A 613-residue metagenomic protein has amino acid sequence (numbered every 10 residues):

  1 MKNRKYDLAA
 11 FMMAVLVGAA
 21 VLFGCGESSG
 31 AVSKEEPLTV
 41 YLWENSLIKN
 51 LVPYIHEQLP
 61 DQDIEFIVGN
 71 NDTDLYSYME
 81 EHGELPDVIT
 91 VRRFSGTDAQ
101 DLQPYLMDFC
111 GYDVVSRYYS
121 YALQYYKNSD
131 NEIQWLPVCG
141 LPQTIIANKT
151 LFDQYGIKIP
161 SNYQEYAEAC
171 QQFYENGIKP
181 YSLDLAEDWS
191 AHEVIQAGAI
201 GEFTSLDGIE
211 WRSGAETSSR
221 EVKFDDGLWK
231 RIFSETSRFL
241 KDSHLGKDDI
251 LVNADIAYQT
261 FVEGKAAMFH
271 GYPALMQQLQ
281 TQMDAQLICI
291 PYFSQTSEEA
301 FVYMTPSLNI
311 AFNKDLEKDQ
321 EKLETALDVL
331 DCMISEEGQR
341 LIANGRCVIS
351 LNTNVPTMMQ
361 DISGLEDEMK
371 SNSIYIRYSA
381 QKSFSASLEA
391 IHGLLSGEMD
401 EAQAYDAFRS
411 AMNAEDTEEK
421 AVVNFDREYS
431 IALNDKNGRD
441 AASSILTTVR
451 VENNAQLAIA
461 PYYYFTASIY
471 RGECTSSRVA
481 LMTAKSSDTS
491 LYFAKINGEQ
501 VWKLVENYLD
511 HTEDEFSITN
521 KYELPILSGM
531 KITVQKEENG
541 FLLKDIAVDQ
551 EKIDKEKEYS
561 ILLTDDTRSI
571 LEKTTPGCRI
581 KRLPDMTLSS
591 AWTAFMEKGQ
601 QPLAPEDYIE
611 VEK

Functional and structural regions predicted by a protein language model:
A19-G96, I159, Q403: Conserved N-terminal structural module of periplasmic/extracytoplasmic solute-binding proteins
S46-L47, E65, M304, A343-T417: C-terminal capping/gating helix-and-loop segments adjacent to ligand/active sites or protein-protein/ligand interfaces
E57, Q280-N344: Extracytoplasmic/periplasmic substrate-recognition and gating elements
Y78, P86-D87, V115-T150, K179-E187 (+2 more regions): A structural signal for short loop-to-beta-strand junctions that line the ligand-binding cleft of periplasmic/secreted
R92-T144, K158, E193-V194, I288-I290: Hinge/lid segment of periplasmic solute-binding proteins
Q134-P137, A167-E221: Extracytoplasmic/periplasmic solute-binding protein
G214-I250: Glycine-centered hinge/linker elements that transmit conformational signals in sensory and ligand-binding systems
E418-K613: Catalytic centers of hydrolytic enzymes
